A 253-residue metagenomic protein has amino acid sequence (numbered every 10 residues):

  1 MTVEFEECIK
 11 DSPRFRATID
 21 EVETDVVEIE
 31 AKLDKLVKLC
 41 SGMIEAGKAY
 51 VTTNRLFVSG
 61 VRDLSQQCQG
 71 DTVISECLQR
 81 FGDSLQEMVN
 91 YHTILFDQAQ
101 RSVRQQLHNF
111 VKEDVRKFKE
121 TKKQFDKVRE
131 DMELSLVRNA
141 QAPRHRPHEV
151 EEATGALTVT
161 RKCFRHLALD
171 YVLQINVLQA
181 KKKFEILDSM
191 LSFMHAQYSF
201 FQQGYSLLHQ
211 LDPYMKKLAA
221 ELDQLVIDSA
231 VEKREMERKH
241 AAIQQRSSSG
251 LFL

Functional and structural regions predicted by a protein language model:
M1-L253: Short, low-to-moderate order helix/coil transition modules at the start of elongated helical scaffolds
